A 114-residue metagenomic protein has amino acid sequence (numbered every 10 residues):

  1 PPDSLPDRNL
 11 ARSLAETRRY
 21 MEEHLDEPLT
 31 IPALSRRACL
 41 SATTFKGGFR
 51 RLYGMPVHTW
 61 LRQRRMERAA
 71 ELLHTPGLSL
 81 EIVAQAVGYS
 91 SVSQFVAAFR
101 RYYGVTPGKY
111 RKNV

Functional and structural regions predicted by a protein language model:
P2-L29, R36-A38, R62-L78: A short, Lys/Arg-enriched amphipathic alpha-helix from helix-turn-helix/homeodomain DNA-binding modules
E16, E22-E23, E27-L61, A86-K109: Basic/polar phosphate-binding segments, predominantly the helix-turn-helix DNA-binding elements of transcriptional
L78-S79, Q94: Residue-level recognition of oxygen-bearing side chains
